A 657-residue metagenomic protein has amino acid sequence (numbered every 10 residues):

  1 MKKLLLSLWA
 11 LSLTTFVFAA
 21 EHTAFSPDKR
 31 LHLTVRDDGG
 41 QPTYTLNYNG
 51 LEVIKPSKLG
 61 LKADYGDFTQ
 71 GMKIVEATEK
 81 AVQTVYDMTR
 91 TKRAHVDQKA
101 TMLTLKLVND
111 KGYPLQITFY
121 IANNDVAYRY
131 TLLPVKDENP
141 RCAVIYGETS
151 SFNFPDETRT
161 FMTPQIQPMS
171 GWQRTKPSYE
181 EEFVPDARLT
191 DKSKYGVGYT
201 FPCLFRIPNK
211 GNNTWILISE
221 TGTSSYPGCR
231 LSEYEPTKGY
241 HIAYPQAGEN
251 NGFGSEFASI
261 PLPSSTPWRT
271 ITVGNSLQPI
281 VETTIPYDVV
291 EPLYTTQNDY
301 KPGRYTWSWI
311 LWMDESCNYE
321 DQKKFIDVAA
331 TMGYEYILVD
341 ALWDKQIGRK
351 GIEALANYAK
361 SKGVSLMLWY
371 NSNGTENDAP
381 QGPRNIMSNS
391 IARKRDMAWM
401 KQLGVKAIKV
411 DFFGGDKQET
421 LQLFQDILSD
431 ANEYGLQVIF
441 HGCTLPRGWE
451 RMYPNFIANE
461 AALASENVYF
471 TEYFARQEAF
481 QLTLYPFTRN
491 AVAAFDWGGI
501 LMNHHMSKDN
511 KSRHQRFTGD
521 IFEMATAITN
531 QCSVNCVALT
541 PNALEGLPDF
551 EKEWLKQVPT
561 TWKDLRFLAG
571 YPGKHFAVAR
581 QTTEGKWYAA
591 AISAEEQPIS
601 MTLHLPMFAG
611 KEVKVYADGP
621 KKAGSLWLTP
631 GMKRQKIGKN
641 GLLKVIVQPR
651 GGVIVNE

Functional and structural regions predicted by a protein language model:
M1-E21: Bacterial Sec-dependent N-terminal signal peptides
E21-E282, G631: N-terminal accessory beta-strand-rich subdomains and adjacent acidic, glycine-rich linkers that precede catalytic cores
Y130, A329, D411, V438 (+2 more regions): Conserved, mostly hydrophobic/aromatic
F257-Y336: An acidic-aromatic substrate-binding cleft motif
L338-G519: Aromatic- and carboxylate-enriched substrate-binding clefts and catalytic-loop regions of carbohydrate-active enzymes
K508-T583: Glycine-rich, aromatic-lined ligand/substrate-binding cores of catalytic and carbohydrate-binding domains
Y571-A609, V653-I654: Carbohydrate-binding surface patches
K633-E657: C-terminal beta-strand-rich structural cap/linker in extracellular carbohydrate-active enzymes
